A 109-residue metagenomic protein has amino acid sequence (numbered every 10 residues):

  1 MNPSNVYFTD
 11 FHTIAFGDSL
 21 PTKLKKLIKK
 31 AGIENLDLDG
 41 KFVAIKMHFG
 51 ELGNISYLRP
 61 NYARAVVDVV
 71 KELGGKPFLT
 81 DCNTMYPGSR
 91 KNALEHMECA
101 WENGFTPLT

Functional and structural regions predicted by a protein language model:
M1-T109: N-terminal and secondary-structure boundary signal
